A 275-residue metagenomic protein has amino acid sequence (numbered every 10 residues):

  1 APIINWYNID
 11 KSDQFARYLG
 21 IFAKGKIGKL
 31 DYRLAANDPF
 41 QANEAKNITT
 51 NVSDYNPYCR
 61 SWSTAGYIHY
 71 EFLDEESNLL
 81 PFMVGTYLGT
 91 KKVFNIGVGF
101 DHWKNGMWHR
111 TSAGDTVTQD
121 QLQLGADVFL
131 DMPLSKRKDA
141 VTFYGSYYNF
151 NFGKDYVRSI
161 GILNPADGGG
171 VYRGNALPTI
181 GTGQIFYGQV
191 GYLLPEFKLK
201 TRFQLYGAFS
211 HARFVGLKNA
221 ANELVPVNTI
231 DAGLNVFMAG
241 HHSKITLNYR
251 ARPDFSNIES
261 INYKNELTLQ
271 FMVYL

Functional and structural regions predicted by a protein language model:
A1, E44-V52, L80-M83, M107-G114 (+3 more regions): Outer-membrane beta-barrel translocator domains and adjoining extracellular loop/strand segments of Gram-negative
A1-H69, E76-L88, M107-S112, T268 (+1 more regions): Surface-exposed coil loops of outer-membrane beta-barrel proteins
Y7-I9, N43, C59, H69 (+5 more regions): Outer-membrane beta-barrel transmembrane domain signature
Y7-K11, F22, D54-N56, T86 (+5 more regions): Outer-membrane beta-barrel proteins
F15-L19, K26-G28, R60-T64, K92 (+4 more regions): Residues that define the transmembrane beta-barrel architecture of outer-membrane proteins
I21-G25, G66-Y70, A126-L130, G188-Y192 (+2 more regions): Residues on the lipid-exposed face of transmembrane beta-strands in outer-membrane beta-barrel proteins
D54-Y55, H241-Q270, Y274: Predominantly the C-terminal beta-signal and adjacent terminal strand-loop region of outer-membrane beta-barrel
L73, S77-G216: Detector for outer-membrane/organellar transmembrane beta-barrel domains, recognizing the amphipathic beta-strand
